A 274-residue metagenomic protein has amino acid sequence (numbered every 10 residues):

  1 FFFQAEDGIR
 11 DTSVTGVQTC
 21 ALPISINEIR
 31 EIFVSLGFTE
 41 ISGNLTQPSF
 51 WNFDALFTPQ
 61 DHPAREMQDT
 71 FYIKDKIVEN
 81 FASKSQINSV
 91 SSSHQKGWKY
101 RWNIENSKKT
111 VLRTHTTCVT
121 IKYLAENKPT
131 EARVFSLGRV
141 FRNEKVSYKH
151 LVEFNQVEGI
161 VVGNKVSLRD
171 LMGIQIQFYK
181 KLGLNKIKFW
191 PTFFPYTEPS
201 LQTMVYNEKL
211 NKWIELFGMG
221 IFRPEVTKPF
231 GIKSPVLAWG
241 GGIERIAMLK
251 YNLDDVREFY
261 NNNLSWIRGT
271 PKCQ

Functional and structural regions predicted by a protein language model:
F1-T15, T19-C20: Single conserved hydrophobic/aromatic residue that forms the stacking wall/gate of nucleotide- or nucleobase-binding
A21-Q274: TRNA-recognition modules of translation machinery and tRNA-sensing kinases, especially anticodon-binding
